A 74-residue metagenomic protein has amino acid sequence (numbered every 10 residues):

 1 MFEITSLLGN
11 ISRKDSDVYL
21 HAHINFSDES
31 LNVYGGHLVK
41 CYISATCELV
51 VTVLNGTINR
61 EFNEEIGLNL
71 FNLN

Functional and structural regions predicted by a protein language model:
M1-L38: Mid-chain, well-packed structural core segment of small domains
D17, G36-N74: Flexible glycine-rich active-site/ligand-binding loops centered on an Asp-His dyad
